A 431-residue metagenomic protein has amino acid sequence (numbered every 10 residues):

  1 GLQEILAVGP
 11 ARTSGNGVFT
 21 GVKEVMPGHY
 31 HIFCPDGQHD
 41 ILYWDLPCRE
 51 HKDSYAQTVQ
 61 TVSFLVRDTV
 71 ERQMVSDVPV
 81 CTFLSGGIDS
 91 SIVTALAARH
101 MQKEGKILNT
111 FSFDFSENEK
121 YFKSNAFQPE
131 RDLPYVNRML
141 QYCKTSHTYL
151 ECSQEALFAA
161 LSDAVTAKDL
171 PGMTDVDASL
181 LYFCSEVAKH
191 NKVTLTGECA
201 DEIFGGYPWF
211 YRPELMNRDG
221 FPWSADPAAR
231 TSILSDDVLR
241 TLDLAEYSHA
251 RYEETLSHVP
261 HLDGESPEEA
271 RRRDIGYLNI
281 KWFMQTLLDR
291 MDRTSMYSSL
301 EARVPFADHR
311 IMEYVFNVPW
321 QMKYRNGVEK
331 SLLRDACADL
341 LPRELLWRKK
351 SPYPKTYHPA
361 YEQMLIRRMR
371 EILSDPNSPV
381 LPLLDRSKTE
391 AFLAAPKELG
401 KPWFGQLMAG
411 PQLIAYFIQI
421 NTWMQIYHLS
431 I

Functional and structural regions predicted by a protein language model:
G1-S162, A167, L180, A338-D339 (+5 more regions): Cysteine-centered catalytic environments shared across enzyme families
F19-P27, G37-Q38, C48, V193-L195 (+1 more regions): Adenosyl-5′-phosphate
S54-V62, D175, S179, R272-D274 (+3 more regions): Conserved acidic
T94, F122, F204-Y207, A245: Short glycine-/acidic-enriched loop or helix-start segments at secondary-structure transitions that form or flank
A97-M101, Y211, P319: Active-site catalytic pocket residues across diverse enzymes, especially alpha/beta-hydrolases
S162-T166, F210-R212, A360-E362: Short low-complexity, flexible loop/linker segments enriched in glycine and/or proline with clustered acidic
N191-D201, G205-Y207: Short acidic/histidine-rich active-site segments
F204-A228: A mobile, often basic/glycine-rich helix-loop segment that functions as the active-site lid/recognition loop
